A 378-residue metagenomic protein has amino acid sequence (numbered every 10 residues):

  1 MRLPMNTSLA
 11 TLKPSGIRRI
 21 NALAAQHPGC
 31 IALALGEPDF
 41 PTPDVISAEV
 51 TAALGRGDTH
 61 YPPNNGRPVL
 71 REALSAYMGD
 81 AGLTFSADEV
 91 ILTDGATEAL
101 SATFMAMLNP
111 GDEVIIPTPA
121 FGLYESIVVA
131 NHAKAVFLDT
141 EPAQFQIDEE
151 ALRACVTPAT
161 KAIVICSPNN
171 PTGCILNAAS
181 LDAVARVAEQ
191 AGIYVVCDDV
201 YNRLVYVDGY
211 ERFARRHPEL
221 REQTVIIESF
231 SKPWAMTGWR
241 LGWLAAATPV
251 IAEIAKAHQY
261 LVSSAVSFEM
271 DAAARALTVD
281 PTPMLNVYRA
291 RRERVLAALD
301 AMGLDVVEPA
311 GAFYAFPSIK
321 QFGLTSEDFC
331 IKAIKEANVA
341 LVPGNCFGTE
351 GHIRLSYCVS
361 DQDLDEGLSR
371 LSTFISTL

Functional and structural regions predicted by a protein language model:
R2-M5, A10-T11, L23-Q26, I31 (+4 more regions): PLP-dependent class I/II
G57-Y61: A short acidic, glycine-rich active-site loop that binds or catalyzes chemistry on phosphate/adenosine moieties
N65-G66: Short beta-strand to alpha-helix junction loop
L70-R71: Class I S-adenosyl-L-methionine
